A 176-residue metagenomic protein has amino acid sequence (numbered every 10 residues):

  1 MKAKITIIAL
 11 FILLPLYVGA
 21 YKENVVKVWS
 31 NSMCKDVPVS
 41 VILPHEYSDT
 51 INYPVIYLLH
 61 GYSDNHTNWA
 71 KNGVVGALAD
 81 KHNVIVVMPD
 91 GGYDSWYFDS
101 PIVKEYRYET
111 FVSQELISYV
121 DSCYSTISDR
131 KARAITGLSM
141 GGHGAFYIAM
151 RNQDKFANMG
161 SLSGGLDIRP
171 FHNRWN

Functional and structural regions predicted by a protein language model:
K2-L10: Sec-dependent signal peptide recognition, specifically the positively charged N-region followed immediately by
L10-G19: Hydrophobic h-region of N-terminal signal peptides that target proteins for export in Gram-negative bacteria
G19-N176: Non-catalytic cap/lid and distal C-terminal segments of serine-dependent acyl enzymes
